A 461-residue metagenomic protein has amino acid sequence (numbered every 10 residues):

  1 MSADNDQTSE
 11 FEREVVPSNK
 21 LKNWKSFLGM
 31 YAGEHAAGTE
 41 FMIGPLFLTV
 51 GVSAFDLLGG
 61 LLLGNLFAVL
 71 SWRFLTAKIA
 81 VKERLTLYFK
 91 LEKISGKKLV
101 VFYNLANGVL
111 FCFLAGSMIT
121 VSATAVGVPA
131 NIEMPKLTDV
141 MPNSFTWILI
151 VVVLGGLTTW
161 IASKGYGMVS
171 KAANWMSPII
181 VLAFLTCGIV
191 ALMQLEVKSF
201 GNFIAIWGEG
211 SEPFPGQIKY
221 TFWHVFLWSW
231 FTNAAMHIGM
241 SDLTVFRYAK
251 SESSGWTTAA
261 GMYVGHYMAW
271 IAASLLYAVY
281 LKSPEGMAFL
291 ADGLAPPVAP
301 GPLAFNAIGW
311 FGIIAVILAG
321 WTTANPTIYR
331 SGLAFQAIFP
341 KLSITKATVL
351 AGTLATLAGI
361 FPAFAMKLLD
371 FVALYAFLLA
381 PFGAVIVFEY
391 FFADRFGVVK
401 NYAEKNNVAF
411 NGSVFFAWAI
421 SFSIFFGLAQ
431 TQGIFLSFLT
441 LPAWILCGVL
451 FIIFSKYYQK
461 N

Functional and structural regions predicted by a protein language model:
M1-D56, P213-L227, F246-S254, Y457-N461: Membrane-interface "cap" regions at the ends of multi-pass membrane proteins
Y31, E133-K164, P178-G188, W223-D242 (+3 more regions): Transmembrane alpha-helical segments of multi-pass small-molecule transport proteins
A37-E40, L63-R73, N107-M118, I179-M193 (+3 more regions): Selective recognition of specific alpha-helical transmembrane segments in multi-pass small-molecule
L61-E92, N104-I119, Y280, I452-N461: Juxtamembrane transmembrane-helix boundary signature
V100-T138, G320-Q336: Hydrophobic transmembrane alpha-helices that form the core helical bundles of multi-pass secondary transporters
T124, I179-E212, L227-W228, T232-A234 (+2 more regions): Hydrophobic alpha-helical segments and their helix-loop junctions in multi-pass secondary transporters
L149, L154-I204, A259-M262, F371-A384 (+1 more regions): Membrane-interface loop-to-helix entry segments
G383-N461: C-terminal membrane-solvent junction of multi-pass transporters and transport-like membrane proteins
